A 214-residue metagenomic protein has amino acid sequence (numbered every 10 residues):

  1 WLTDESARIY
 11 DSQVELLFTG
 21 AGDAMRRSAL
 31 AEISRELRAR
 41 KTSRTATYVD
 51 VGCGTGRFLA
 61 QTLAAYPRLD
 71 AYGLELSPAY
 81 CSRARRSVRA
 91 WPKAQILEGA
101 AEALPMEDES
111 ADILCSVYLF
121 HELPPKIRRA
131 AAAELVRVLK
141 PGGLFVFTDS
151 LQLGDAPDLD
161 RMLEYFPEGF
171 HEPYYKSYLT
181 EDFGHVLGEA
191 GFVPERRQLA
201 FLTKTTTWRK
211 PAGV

Functional and structural regions predicted by a protein language model:
W1-R35: Conserved Class I S-adenosyl-L-methionine-dependent methyltransferase catalytic core
R35-T47: Short helix-loop-beta connector
V49, T55-A103: Class I SAM-dependent methyltransferase SAM/SAH-binding core
E102-L114: A short acidic, Gly/Pro-enriched loop at the edge of an enzyme's catalytic core that lines a small-molecule cofactor
I113-K126: A short SAM/SAH-binding and catalytic strip from SAM-dependent methyltransferases
R129, V146-A190, P194-T205: C-terminal alpha-helical "lid/dimerization" subdomain adjacent to the S-adenosyl-L-methionine
R129-P141: A short glycine-rich, Lys/Arg-flanked "PGG" loop and its adjoining helix->strand segment in the class I
T207-V214: C-terminal lobe and adjacent flexible extensions of AdoMet/dcAdoMet transferase-like proteins
